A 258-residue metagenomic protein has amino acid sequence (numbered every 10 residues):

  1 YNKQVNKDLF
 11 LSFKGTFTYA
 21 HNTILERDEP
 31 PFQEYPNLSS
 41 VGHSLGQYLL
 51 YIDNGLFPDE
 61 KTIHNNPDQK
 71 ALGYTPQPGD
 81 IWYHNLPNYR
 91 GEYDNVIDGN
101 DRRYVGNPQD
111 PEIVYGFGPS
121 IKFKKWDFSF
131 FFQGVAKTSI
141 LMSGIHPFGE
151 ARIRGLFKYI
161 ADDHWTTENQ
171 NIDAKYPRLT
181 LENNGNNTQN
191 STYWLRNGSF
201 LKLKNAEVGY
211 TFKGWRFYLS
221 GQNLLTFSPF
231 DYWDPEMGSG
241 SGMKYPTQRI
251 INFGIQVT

Functional and structural regions predicted by a protein language model:
N2-N107: Conserved small-residue
K3, F17-T23, F123-K125, G134-T138 (+2 more regions): Transmembrane beta-strands of outer-membrane beta-barrel pores
K7, K125-F128, G214-W215, I251: Repeated loop/turn-to-beta-strand initiation elements of outer-membrane beta-barrel proteins
L9, P111-Y115, L195, S199-K204 (+1 more regions): Residues that define the transmembrane beta-barrel architecture of outer-membrane proteins
S12, N22-S39, T138-W165, F227-P235: Outer-membrane beta-barrel and related beta-rich outer-membrane complex signature in Gram-negative bacteria
F13-G15, F130, F217-L219, I255: Membrane-embedded beta-strand positions of outer-membrane beta-barrel proteins
E34-T62, N169-K175, N186-T188, T226-T258: C-terminal beta-signal and terminal closure region of outer-membrane beta-barrel proteins
V135-W215: Extracytoplasmic gating/loop element in the C-terminal half of outer-membrane beta-barrel translocons and assembly
